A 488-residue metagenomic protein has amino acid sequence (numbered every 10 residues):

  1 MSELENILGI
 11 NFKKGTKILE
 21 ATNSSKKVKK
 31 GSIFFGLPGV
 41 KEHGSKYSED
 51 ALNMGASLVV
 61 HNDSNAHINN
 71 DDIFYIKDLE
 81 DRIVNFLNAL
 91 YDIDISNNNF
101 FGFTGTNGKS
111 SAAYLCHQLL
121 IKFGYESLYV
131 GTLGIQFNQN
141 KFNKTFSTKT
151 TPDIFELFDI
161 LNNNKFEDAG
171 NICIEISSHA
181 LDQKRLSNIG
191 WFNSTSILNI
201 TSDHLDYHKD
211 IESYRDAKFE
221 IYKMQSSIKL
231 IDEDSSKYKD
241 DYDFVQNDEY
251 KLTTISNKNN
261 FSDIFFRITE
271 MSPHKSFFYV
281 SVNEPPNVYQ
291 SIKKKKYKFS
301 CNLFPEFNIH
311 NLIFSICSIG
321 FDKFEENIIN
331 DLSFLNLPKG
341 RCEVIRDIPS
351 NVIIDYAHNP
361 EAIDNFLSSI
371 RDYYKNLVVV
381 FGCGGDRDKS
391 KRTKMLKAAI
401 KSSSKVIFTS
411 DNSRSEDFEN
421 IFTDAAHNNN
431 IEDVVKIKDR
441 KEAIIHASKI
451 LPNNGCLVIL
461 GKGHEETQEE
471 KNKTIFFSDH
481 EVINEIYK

Functional and structural regions predicted by a protein language model:
M1-A89, K223, R267-E270, S300 (+3 more regions): N-terminal leader/targeting and accessory segments in enzymes
M1-K14, K27-I33, H43-K46, A56 (+4 more regions): ATP-dependent carboxylate-amine ligase
L4-N6, H208-R215, F219, E233 (+1 more regions): Adenine nucleotide phosphate-binding catalytic loops in nucleotide-utilizing enzymes
S32, A51, F86, F103 (+11 more regions): Residue-level signal for inorganic ion chemistry
V59-H67, G131-G134, E233-K237, N257-N259 (+1 more regions): Short, polar loop motifs at secondary-structure junctions
I68-D78, K144-F146, Q246-K258, D263-R267 (+1 more regions): Active-site regions of enzymes building and remodeling cell-envelope glycoconjugates
N88-F137, F142: Walker A (P-loop) phosphate-binding motif
K141, F146-Y242, P360-I363: Flexible active-site lid/hinge loop adjacent to a nucleotide/diphosphate and Mg2+-phosphate binding pocket
